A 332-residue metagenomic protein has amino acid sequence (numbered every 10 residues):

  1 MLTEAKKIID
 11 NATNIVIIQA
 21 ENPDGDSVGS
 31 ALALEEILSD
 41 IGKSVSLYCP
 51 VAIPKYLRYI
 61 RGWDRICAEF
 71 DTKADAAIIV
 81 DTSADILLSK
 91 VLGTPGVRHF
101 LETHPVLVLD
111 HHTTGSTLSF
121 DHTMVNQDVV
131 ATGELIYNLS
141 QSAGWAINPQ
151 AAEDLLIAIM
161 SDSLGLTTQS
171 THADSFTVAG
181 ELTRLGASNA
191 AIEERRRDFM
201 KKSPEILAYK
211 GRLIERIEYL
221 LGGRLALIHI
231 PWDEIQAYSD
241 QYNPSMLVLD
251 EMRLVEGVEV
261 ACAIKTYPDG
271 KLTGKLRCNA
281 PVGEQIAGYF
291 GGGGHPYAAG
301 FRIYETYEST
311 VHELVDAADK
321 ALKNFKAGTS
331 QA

Functional and structural regions predicted by a protein language model:
M1-G211, E215-A332: Replace "Mg2+/Mn2+-dependent" with "divalent metal-dependent
